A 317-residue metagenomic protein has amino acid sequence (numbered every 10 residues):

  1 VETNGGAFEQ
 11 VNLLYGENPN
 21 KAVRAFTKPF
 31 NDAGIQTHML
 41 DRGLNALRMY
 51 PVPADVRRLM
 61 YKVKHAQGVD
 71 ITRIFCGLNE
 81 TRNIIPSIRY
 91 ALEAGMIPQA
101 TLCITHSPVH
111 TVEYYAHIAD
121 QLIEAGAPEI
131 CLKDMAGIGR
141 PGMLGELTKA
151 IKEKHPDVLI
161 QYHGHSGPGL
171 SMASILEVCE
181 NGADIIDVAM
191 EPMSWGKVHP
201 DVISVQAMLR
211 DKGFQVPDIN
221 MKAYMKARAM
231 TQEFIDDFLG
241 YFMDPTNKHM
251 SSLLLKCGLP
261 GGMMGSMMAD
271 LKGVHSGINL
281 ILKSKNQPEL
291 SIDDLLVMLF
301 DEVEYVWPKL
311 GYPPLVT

Functional and structural regions predicted by a protein language model:
V1-R73, G77-T317: Catalytic cores and adjacent flexible loops of soluble metabolic enzymes that perform enolate/carbanion chemistry on
